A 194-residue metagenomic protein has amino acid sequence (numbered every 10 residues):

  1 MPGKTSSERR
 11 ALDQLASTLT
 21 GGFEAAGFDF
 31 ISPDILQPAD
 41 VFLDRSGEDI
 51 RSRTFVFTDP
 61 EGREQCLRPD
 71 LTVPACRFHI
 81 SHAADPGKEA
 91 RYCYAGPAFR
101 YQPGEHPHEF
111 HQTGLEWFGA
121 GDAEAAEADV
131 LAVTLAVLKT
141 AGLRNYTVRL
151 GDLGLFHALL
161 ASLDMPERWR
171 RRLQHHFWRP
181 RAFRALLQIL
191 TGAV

Functional and structural regions predicted by a protein language model:
P2-V73, R77-V194: Extended, charged alpha-beta segments that form solvent-exposed binding/catalytic grooves in nucleic-acid-handling
